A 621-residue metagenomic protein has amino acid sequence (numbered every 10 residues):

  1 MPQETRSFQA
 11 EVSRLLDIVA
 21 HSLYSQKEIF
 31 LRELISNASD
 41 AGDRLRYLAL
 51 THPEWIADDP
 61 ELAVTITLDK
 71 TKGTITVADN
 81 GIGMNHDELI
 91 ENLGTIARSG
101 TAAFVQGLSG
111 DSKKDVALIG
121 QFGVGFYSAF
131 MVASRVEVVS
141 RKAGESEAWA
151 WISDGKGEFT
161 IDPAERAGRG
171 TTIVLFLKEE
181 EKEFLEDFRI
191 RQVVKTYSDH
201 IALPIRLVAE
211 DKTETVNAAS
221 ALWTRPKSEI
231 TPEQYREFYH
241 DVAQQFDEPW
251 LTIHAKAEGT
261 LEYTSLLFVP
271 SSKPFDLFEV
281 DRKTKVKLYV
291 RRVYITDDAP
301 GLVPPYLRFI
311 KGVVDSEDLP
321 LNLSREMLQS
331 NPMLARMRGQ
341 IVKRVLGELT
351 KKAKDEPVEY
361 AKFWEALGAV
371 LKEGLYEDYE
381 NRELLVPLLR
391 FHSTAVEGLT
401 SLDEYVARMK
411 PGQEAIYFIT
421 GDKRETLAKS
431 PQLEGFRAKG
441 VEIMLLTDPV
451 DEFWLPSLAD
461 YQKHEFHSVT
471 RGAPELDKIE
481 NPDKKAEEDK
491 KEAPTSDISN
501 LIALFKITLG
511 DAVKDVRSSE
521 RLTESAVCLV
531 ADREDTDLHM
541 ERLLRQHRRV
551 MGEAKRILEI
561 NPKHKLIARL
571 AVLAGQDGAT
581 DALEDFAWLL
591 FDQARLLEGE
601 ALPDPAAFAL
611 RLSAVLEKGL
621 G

Functional and structural regions predicted by a protein language model:
M1-F184, Q192: GHKL (Bergerat-fold) ATPase N-terminal catalytic module, capturing the glycine-rich phosphate-binding loop and acidic
L118, V139-E158, K178-E181, F188-G621: GHKL/Bergerat-fold ATPase module in large chromosome/replication-associated machines
